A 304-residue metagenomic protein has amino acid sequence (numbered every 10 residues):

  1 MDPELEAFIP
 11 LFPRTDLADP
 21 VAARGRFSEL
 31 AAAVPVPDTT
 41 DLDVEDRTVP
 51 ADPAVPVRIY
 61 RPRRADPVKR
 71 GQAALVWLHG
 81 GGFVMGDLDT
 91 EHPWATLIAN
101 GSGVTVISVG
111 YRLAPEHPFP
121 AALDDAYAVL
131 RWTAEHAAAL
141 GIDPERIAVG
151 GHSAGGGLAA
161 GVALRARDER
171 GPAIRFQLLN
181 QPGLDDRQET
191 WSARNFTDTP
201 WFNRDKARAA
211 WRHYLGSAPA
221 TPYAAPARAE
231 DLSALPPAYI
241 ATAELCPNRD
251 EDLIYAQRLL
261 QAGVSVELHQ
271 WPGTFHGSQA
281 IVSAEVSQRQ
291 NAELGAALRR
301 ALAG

Functional and structural regions predicted by a protein language model:
M1-P62, Q288, L302-G304: A glycine/proline-hinged amphipathic helix-loop "lid/cap" segment that gates access to hydrophobic ligand pockets
D89-S108: Short amphipathic alpha-helix adjacent to the substrate-entry channel of hydrolases
H117-A139, L294: Alpha/beta-hydrolase active-site loop
A134-V149, E169: Gly/Ser-rich "nucleophile elbow"/oxyanion-hole loop immediately N-terminal to the catalytic nucleophile in hydrolases
G151, G155, A159: Gly/Ala-rich beta-loop-alpha elbow adjacent to hydrolase catalytic centers
L164-A218: Hydrolase active-site cap/lid region
I240-T242: Short beta-strand/loop motif that positions the catalytic acidic residue of the alpha/beta-hydrolase fold
S283-G304: Catalytic active-site module of serine/aspartate enzymes centered on a nucleophile-bearing elbow/loop
